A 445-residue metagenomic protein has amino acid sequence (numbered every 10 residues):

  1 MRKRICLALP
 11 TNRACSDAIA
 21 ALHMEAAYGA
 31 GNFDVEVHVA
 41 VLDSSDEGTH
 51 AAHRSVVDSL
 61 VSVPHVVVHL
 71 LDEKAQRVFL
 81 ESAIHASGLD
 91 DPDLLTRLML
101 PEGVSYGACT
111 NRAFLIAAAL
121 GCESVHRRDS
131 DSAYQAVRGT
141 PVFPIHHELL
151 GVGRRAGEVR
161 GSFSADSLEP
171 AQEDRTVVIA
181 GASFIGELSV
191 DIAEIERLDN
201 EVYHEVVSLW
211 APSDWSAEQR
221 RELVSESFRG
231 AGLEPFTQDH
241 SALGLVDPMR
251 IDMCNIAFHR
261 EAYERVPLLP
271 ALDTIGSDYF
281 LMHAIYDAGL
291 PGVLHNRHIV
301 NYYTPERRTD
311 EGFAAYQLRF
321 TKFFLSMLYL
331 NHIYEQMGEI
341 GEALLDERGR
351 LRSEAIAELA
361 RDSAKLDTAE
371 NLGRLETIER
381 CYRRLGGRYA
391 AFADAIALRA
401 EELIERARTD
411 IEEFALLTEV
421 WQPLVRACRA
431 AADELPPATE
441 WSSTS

Functional and structural regions predicted by a protein language model:
K3-L9, V35-L42, A113: Hydrophobic targeting segments
L9-A14, V39-A51, V56, L60 (+4 more regions): Terminal low-complexity segments of carbohydrate-biosynthetic enzymes
L22-E36, D58-V63: Short, acidic, metal-binding catalytic loop of nucleotide-sugar glycosyltransferases
A52-L120: Active-site-proximal specificity loops/subdomain of glycosyltransferases
C122-V137: Short beta-strand-to-loop acidic/aromatic patch adjacent to the donor-nucleotide binding site
R128-D129, G292-N301: Catalytic beta-strand/loop signature of glycosyltransferases that borders the donor
Y134-H259, E264: Conserved catalytic core of nucleotide-sugar-dependent glycosyltransferases
P267-H283, H298: Donor nucleotide-sugar recognition loop
